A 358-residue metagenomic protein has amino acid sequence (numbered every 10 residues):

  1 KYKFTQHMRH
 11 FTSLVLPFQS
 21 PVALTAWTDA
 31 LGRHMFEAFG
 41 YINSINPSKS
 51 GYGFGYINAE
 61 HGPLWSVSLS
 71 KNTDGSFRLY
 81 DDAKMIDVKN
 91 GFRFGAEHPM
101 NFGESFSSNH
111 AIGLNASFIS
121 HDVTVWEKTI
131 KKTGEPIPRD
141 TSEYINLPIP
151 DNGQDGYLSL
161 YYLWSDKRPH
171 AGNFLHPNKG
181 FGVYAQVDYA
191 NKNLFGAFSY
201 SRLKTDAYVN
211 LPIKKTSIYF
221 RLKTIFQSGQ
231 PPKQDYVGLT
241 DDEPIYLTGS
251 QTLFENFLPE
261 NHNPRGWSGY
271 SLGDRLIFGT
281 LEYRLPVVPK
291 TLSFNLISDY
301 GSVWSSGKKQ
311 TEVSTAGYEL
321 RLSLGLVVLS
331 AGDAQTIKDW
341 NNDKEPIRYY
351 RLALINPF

Functional and structural regions predicted by a protein language model:
K1-G62, P148-N178, L272-R275: Outer-membrane beta-barrel initiation region
Y2-P17, P21-L24, D29-S44, V67-T73 (+5 more regions): Transmembrane beta-strand segments that form the barrel wall of outer-membrane beta-barrel proteins
S20-V22, K49-G51, K89-G95, D155-S159 (+5 more regions): Transmembrane beta-barrel architecture of outer-membrane proteins
D29, G40-S44, N58-E60, L69-G75 (+12 more regions): Transmembrane beta-strands of outer-membrane beta-barrel pores
F36-A38, P63-L69, S108-L114, L160 (+8 more regions): Transmembrane beta-strands of outer-membrane beta-barrel proteins
I42-S48, I57, D82-N90, P148-G156 (+4 more regions): Replace "Gram-negative outer membrane beta-barrel proteins" with "bacterial and organellar outer membrane beta-barrel
S70, D74, Y80-D82, T129-V287 (+2 more regions): C-terminal outer-membrane beta-barrel translocator/porin domains of Gram-negative envelope proteins and their
L320-V327, P346-F358: Outer-membrane beta-barrel "beta-signal"
